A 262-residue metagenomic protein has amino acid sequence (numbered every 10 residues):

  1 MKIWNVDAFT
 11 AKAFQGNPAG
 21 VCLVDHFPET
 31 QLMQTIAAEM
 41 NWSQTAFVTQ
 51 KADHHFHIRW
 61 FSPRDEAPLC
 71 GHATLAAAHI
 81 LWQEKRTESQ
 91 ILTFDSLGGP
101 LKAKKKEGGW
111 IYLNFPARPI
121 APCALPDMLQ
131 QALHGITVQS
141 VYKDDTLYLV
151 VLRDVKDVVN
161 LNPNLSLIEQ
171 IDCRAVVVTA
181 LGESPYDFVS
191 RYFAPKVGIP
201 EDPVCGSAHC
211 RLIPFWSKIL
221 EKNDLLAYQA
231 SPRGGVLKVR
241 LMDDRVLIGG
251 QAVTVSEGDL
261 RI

Functional and structural regions predicted by a protein language model:
M1-L69, L75-I262: Active-site proximal loop and beta-alpha junction motif in alpha/beta enzyme cores
